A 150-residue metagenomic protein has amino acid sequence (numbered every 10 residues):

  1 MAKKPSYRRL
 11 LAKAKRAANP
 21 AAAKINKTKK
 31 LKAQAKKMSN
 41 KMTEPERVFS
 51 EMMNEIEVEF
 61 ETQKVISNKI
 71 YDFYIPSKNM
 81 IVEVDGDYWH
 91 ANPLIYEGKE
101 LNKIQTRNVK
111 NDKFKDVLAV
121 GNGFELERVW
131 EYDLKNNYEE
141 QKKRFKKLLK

Functional and structural regions predicted by a protein language model:
A2-K150: Nucleic-acid endo/exonuclease domains
